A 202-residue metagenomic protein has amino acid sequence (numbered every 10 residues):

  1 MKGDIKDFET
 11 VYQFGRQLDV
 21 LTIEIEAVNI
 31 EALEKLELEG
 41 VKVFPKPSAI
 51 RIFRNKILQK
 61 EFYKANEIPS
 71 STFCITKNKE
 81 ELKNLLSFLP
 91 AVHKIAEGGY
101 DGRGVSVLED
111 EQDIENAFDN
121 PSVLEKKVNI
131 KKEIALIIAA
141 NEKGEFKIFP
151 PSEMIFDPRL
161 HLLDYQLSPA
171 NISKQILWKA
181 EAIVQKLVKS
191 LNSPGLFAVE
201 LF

Functional and structural regions predicted by a protein language model:
M1-E80, G99: Conserved N-proximal alpha/beta basic substrate-recognition cap immediately N-terminal to, or forming the N-lobe
G15, G40, L86, L191-N192: A structural signal for short coil/turn segments at secondary-structure junctions
T22-E24, V92, A198: Generic enzyme active-site microenvironment
E24-E26, E125, E133, E200: Acidic-residue sensor for enzyme active/binding pockets
I50-S190: Active-site nucleotide/adenylate-binding loops and adjacent lid/helix of ATP-dependent enzymes
N192-F202: Conserved metal-phosphate-binding beta-hairpin within the catalytic cores of diverse ATP-dependent phosphoryl-transfer
